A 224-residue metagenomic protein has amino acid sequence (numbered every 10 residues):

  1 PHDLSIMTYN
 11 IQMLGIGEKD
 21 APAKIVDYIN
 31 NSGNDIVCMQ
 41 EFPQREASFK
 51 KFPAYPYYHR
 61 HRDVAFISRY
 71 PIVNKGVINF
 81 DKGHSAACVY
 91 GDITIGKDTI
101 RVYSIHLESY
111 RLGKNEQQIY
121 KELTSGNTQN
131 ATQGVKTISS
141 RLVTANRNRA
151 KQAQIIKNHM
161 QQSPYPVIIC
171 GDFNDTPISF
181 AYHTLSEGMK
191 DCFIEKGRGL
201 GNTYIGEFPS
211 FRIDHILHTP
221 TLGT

Functional and structural regions predicted by a protein language model:
P1, G17-A21, N30, I36-Y120 (+2 more regions): Structured beta-strand-rich core segments of catalytic domains in phosphoester-bond hydrolases
H2-M7, A23-K24: Alpha-helical transmembrane signal-anchor/signal-peptide segments
I6-M7, C38, I169: Residue-level marker for buried hydrophobic side chains located in beta-strands that build the well-ordered beta-sheet
M7-L14: Amphipathic alpha-helical repeat scaffolds
I11, F42, L107, D172-F173: Active-site metal-binding loops of divalent metal-dependent hydrolases
A21, I25, R45, A145 (+3 more regions): Stable alpha-helical elements in mature extracytoplasmic
Q117-S140: A solvent-exposed, charged loop/short amphipathic helix patch at secondary-structure junctions
K151, I155-V167, F173-T224: Metal-dependent phosphoester-hydrolase catalytic domains
